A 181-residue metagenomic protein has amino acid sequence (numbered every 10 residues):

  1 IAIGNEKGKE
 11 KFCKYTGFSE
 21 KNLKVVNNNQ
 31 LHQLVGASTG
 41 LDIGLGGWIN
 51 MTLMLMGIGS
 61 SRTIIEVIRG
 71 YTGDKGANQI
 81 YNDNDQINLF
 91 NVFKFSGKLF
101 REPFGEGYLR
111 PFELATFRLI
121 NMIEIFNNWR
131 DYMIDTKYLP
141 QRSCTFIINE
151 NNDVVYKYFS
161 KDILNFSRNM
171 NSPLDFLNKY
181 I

Functional and structural regions predicted by a protein language model:
I1-F18, N22, N27-L31: Structural microenvironment flanking redox-active thiols in thiol-disulfide oxidoreductases
N5-G8, G47, G57, R168-N169 (+1 more regions): General structural signal for secondary-structure boundaries
K14-T16, S38, F176-L177: Short low-complexity, flexible loop/linker segments enriched in glycine and/or proline with clustered acidic
V26-D162: Thiol/selenol-based redox catalytic cores and closely related redox-interacting motifs
K161-Y180: A short, polar/charged loop-to-alpha-helix boundary motif
